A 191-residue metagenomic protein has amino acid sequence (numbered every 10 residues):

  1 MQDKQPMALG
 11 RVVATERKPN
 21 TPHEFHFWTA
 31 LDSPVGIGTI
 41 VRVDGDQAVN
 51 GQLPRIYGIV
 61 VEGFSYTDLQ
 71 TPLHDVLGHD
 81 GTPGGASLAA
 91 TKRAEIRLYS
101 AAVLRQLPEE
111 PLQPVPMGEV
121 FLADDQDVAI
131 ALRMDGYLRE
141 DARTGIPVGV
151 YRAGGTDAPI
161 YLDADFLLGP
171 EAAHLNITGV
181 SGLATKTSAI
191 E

Functional and structural regions predicted by a protein language model:
M1-R139: Long, basic/Gly/Ser/Thr-rich N-terminal segments that mediate initial subcellular attachment or targeting
D3, R17, R143, A153 (+1 more regions): Alpha-helical context
G10, G38, G58, G149 (+1 more regions): Glycine-centered flexibility sites
P34-G36, I40, G145-P147, F166-L167: Residue-level preference for alpha-helix termini and adjacent loops
Y57, L98, G145, P159 (+1 more regions): A residue-level signal for beta-strand positions that form part of recognition/binding surfaces within mature
G63, L104-Q106, G149-Y151, D163-D165: Structured loops at beta-to-helix junctions and adjacent beta-edge loops in soluble globular domains
D135-Y161: Extreme N-terminal, non-catalytic leader segments that precede Walker-type/kinase nucleotide-binding cores
Y151-E191: Glycine-rich phosphate-binding loop of nucleotide-binding enzymes
